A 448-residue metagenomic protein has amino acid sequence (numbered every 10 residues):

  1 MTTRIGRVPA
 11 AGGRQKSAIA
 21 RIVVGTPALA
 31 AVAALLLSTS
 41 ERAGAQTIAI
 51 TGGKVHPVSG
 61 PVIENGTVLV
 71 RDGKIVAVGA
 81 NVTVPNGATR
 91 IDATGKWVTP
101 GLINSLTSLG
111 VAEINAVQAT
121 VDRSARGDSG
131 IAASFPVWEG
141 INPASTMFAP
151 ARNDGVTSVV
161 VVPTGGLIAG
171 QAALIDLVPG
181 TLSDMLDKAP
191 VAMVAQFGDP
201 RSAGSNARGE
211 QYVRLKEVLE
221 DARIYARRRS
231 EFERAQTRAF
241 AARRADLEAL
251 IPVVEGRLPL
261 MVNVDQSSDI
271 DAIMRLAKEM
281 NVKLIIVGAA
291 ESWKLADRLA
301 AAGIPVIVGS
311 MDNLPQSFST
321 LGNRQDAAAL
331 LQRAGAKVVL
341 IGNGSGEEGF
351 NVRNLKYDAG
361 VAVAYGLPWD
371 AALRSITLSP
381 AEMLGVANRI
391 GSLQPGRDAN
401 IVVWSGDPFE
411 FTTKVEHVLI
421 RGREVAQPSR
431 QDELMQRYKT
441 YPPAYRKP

Functional and structural regions predicted by a protein language model:
M1-I22: N-terminal secretory signal peptides that target proteins for export/translocation
V23-S40: Bacterial N-terminal signal peptides
G44-Q46: Boundary of Sec targeting at the N-terminus
I48-I50, V84-W138, N153: Replace "His-x-His-based motif
G53-H56, G66, Q394-Y438: C-terminal cap of metal-dependent C-N hydrolases
V55, S59-T99: Histidine-rich, glycine-flanked metal-binding segment
I114-N115, D122-G127, A133-S134, P259 (+5 more regions): His/Asp/Glu-enriched, well-ordered alpha-helical/loop segment that forms or immediately abuts the divalent-metal
A144-M147, R152-L284, K414: Polyanionic/metal-chelating signatures
